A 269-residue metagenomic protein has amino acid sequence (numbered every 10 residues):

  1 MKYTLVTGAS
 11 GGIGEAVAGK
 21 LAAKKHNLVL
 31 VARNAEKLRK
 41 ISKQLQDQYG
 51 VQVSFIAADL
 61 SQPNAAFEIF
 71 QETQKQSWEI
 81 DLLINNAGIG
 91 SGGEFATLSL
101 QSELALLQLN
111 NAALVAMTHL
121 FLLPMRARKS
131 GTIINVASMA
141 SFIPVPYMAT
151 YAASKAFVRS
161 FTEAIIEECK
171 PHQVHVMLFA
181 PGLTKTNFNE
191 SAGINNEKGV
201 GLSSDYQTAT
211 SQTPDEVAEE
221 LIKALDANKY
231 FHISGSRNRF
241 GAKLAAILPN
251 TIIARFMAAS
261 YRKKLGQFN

Functional and structural regions predicted by a protein language model:
S10-G11: Conserved glycine-rich cofactor-binding loop
K24-I41: Conserved glycine-rich Rossmann-like NAD(P)H-binding loop of the short-chain dehydrogenase/reductase
A35-E36, A57-E68, L100: The beta1-alpha1 cofactor-binding region of Rossmann-like NAD(H)/NADP(H)-dependent oxidoreductases
E94-A96, S102-L107: Substrate-binding pocket helix/loop in short-chain dehydrogenase/reductase
T118, S154: Active-site helix of classical SDR
S138: Residue(s) in the substrate-gating loop at a strand-loop-helix junction that position the organic substrate next
P171-S236, T251: SDR active-site lid
